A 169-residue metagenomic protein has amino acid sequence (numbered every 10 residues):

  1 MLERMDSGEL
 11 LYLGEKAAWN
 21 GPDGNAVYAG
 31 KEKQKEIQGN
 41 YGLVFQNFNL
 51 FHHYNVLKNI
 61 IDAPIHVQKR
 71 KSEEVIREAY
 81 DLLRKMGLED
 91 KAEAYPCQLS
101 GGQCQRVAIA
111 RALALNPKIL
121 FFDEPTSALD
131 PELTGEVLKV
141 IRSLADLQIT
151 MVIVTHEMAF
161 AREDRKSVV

Functional and structural regions predicted by a protein language model:
A17-G42, S72-E73: ABC ATPase NBD coupling module
Y54-D62: Short coil-to-helix segment of the ABC ATPase nucleotide-binding domain corresponding to the Q-loop/switch region
A94-C97, L115, L147: Conserved signature/switch motifs of ABC ATPase nucleotide-binding domains
I109: Hydrophobic anchor residue at the start of the ABC signature
L120-D123: Catalytic Walker B motif of ABC-type/P-loop ATPase nucleotide-binding domains
P131-L133: Helix N-cap at the start of a conserved alpha-helix in ABC-type nucleotide-binding domains
T155-H156: H-loop/switch region of ABC-family ATPase nucleotide-binding domains
